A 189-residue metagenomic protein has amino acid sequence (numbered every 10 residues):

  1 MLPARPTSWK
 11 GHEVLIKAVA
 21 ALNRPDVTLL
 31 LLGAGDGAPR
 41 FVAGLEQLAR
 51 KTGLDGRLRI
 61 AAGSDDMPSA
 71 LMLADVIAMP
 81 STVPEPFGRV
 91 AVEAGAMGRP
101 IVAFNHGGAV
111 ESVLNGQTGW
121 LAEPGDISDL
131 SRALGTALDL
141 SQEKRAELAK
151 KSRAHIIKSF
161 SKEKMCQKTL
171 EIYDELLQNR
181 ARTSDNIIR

Functional and structural regions predicted by a protein language model:
P3, T28-A43: Glycosyltransferase donor-sugar binding loop
T7-A21, A43, S128: A conserved mid-protein helix/loop that constitutes part of the nucleotide-sugar donor-binding site
A20, R59-A74, A96, L114: Short acidic alpha-helix that forms the nucleotide-activated donor recognition element in Leloir-type transferases
V42-S64: Nucleotide-activated donor-binding/catalytic signature segment of Leloir-type glycosyltransferases, i.e., the conserved
M72-P86, R99: Acidic donor-binding loop of glycosyltransferase active sites
P100-A103, V113: Short hydrophobic beta-strand element within catalytic cores of glycosyltransferases and related nucleotide-activated
N115-G116, W120-I127, T136-Q142: Conserved acidic donor-binding segment of nucleotide-sugar-dependent glycosyltransferases
T136, E143-S159, K168-E171: A short, well-ordered alpha-helix in the C-terminal region of glycosyltransferases
